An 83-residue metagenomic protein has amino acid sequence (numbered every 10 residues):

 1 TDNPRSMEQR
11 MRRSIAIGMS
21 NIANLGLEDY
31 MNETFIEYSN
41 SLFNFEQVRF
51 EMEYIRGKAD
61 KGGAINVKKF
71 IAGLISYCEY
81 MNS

Functional and structural regions predicted by a protein language model:
T1-N21, L25-N32: Flexible loop/N-cap segments at domain edges
A23-S83: Charge-biased C-terminal accessory regions appended to nucleic-acid-, cytoskeletal NTPase
